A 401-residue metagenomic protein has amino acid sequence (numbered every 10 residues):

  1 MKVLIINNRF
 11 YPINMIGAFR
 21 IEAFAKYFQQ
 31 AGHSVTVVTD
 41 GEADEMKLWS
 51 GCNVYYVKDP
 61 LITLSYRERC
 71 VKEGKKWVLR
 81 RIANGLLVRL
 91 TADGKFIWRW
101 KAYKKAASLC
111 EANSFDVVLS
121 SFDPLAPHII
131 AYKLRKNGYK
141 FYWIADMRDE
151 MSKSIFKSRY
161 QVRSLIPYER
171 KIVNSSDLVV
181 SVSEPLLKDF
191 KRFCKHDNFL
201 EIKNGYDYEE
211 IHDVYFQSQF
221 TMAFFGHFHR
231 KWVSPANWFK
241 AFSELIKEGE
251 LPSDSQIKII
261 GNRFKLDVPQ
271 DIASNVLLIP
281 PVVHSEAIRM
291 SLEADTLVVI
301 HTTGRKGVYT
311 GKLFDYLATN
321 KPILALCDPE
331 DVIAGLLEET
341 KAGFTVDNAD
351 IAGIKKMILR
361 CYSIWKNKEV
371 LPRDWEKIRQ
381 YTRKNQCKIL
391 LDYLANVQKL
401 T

Functional and structural regions predicted by a protein language model:
M1-I62, L178, L187, L245 (+2 more regions): N-terminal subdomain of nucleotide-sugar transferases
A23-F24, W100, K104, A126-I129 (+5 more regions): Membrane-proximal helix-turn-helix segments that form the acceptor-binding/catalytic region of lipid-linked
D40-K101, L109: A conserved catalytic-core segment of Leloir-type glycosyltransferases
D177, S291-V308: Acidic donor-binding loop of glycosyltransferase active sites
P185, I202-G205: Carbohydrate-associated surface elements
Y215-V233, F239, Q386: Conserved donor-binding/catalytic core segment of Leloir-type glycosyltransferases
L251-S255, G261-I288: Nucleotide-activated donor-binding/catalytic signature segment of Leloir-type glycosyltransferases, i.e., the conserved
A349-G353, S363-N396: A charged, aromatic-enriched C-terminal amphipathic alpha-helix characteristic of glycosyltransferases across folds
